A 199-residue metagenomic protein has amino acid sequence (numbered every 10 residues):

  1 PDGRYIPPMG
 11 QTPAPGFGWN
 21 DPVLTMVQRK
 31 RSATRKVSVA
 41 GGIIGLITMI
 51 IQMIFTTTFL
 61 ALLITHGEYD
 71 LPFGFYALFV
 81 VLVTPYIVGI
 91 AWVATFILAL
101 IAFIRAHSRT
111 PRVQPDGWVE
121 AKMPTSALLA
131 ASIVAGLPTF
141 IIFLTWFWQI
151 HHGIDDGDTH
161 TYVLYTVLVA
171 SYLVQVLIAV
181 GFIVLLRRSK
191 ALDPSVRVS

Functional and structural regions predicted by a protein language model:
P1-R29: Intrinsically disordered, low-complexity Pro/Gly-rich regions
Q11-T12, W19-N20, F79, Y86 (+1 more regions): Tyrosine-centered aromatic motifs in long, intrinsically disordered, low-complexity repeat arrays
Q28-M49, L62, P72-V81, K122-G136 (+2 more regions): Alpha-helical membrane-anchoring segments
R29, I97-G117, V176-S199: Cytosolic juxtamembrane helix at the C-terminal end of the final transmembrane segment
K36-A40, A94-A135: Loop-to-transmembrane helix junctions at the membrane interface
I44-T58, T84, V88-I101, R105 (+2 more regions): Membrane-embedded alpha-helical transmembrane segments of multi-pass integral membrane proteins
F59-L82, I142-V167: Interfacial non-cytosolic loop connecting adjacent transmembrane helices
P115, V119-M123, L128, W146-Q149 (+2 more regions): Long, low-complexity hydrophobic alpha-helices enriched in A/L/V/I and glycine
